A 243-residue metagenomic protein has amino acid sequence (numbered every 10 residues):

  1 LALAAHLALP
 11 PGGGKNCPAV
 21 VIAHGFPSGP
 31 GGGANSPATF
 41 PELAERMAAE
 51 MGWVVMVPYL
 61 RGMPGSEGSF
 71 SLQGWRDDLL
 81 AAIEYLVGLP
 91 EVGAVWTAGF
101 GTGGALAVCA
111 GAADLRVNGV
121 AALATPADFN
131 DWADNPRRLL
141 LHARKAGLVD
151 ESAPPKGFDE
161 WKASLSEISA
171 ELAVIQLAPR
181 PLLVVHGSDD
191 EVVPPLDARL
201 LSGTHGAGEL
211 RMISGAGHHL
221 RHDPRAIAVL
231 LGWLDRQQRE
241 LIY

Functional and structural regions predicted by a protein language model:
L1-K15: N-terminal cap/lid segment of alpha/beta-hydrolase-fold proteins
G12-M47: Short, surface-exposed "cap/lid" segments of acyl-processing enzymes
T39, S69-P90: Alpha/beta-hydrolase active-site loop
E42-G65: Conserved alpha/beta-hydrolase
A110-E160: Hydrolase active-site cap/lid region
L177-A178, V184-H186, D190: Short beta-strand/loop motif that positions the catalytic acidic residue of the alpha/beta-hydrolase fold
E191-D197, R221-H222: Conserved alpha/beta-hydrolase "acid-adjacent" motif
A216-I227: Catalytic histidine-centered segment of alpha/beta-hydrolase-like enzymes
